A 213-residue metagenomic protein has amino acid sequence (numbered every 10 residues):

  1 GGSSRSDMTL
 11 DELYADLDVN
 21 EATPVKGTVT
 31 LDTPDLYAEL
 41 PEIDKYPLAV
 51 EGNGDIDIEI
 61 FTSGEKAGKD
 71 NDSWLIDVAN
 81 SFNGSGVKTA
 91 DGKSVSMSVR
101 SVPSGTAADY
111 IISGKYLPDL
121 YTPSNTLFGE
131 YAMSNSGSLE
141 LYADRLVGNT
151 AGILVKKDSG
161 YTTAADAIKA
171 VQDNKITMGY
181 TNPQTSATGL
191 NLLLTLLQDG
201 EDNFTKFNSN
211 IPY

Functional and structural regions predicted by a protein language model:
S3-T185: N-terminal segment of the mature folded domain
A108, I168, L193, T205-N208: Generic detector of well-ordered alpha-helical segments enriched in charged/polar residues, highlighting helical
N125, S186, S209-Y213: Intrinsic-disorder/low-complexity, polar/charged segments
N182-D202: Bilobed "Venus flytrap"/periplasmic-binding protein-like clamshell domains and structurally analogous long
D199-Y213: Ligand-binding pocket segment of bilobal, Venus flytrap-like solute-binding proteins
